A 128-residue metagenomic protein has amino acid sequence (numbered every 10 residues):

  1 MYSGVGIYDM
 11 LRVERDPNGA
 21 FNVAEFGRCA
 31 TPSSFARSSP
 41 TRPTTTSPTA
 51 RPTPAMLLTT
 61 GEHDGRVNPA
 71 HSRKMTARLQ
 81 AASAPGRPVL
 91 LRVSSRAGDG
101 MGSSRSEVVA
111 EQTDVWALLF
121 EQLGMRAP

Functional and structural regions predicted by a protein language model:
M1-P128: Active-site-proximal cap/loop segments of hydrolase catalytic domains
